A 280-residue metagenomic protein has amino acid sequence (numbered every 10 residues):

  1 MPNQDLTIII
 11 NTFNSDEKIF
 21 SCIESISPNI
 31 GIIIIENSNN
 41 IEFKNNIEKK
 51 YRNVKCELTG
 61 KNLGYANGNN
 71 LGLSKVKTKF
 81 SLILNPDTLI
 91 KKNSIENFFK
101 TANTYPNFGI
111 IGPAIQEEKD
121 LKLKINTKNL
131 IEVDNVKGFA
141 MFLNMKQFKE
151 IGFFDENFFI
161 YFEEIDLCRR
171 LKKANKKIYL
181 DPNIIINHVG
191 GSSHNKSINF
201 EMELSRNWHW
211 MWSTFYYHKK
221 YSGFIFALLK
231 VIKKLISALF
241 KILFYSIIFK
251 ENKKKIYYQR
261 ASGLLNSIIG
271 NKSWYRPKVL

Functional and structural regions predicted by a protein language model:
I9-P28: Short, well-formed alpha-helical segments that are part of the catalytic scaffolds of diverse glycosyltransferases
S25, E36-K44: A conserved acidic beta->alpha catalytic loop
I30-N39, E57-T59: Short beta-strand/loop segment that forms part of the nucleotide-sugar
L58-V76: Glycine-rich, basic loop-to-helix element that forms the pyrophosphate-binding segment of sugar-nucleotide handling
S81: Short aromatic/hydrophobic "clamp" motif used to bind/position activated sugar donors
T88-L123: Conserved donor NDP-sugar-binding/catalytic core segment of glycosyltransferases
A140-L143, Q147-G152, N157-N187: A short, conserved alpha-helix in the catalytic core of glycosyltransferases
S205-S213, F224-L280: Non-catalytic, C-terminal membrane-associated alpha-helical segments of glycosyltransferases
